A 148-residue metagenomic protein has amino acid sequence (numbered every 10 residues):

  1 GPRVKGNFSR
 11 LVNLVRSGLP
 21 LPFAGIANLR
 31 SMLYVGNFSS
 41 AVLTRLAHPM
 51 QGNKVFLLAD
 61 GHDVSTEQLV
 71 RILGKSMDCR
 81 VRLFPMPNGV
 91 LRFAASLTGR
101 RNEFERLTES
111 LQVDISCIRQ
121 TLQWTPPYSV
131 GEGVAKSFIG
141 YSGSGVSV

Functional and structural regions predicted by a protein language model:
V4-N7, H62, M86, P126: Residue-level signature of the cytosolic catalytic core of signaling kinases
V4-R10, A24-L46, N53-L57, A135: Substrate-positioning beta->alpha
G6, R30-L33, V64, V113 (+1 more regions): Residue-level signal for the nucleotide or nucleotide-sugar donor/cofactor binding architecture
S9, G36, S65-E67, S116 (+1 more regions): Residues in well-ordered alpha-helical elements
R10-V35, R80-S110: Alpha-helical membrane-targeting segments
T44-E103, V134-F138, V146-V148: Mid/C-terminal beta-alpha module of Rossmann-like enzyme folds, strongest in SDR-family dehydrogenases/epimerases
F104-V148: C-terminal amphipathic/interface module of NAD(P)-dependent oxidoreductases and related NAD-binding regulators
